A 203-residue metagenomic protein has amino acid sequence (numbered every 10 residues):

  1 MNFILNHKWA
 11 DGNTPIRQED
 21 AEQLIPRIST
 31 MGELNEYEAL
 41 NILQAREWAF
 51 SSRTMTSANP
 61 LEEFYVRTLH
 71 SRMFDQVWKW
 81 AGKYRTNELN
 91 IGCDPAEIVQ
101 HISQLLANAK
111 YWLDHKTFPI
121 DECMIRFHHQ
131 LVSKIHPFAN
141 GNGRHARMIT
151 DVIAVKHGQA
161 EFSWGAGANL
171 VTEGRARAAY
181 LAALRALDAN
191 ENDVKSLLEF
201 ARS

Functional and structural regions predicted by a protein language model:
M1-S203: FIC/Doc superfamily catalytic core
